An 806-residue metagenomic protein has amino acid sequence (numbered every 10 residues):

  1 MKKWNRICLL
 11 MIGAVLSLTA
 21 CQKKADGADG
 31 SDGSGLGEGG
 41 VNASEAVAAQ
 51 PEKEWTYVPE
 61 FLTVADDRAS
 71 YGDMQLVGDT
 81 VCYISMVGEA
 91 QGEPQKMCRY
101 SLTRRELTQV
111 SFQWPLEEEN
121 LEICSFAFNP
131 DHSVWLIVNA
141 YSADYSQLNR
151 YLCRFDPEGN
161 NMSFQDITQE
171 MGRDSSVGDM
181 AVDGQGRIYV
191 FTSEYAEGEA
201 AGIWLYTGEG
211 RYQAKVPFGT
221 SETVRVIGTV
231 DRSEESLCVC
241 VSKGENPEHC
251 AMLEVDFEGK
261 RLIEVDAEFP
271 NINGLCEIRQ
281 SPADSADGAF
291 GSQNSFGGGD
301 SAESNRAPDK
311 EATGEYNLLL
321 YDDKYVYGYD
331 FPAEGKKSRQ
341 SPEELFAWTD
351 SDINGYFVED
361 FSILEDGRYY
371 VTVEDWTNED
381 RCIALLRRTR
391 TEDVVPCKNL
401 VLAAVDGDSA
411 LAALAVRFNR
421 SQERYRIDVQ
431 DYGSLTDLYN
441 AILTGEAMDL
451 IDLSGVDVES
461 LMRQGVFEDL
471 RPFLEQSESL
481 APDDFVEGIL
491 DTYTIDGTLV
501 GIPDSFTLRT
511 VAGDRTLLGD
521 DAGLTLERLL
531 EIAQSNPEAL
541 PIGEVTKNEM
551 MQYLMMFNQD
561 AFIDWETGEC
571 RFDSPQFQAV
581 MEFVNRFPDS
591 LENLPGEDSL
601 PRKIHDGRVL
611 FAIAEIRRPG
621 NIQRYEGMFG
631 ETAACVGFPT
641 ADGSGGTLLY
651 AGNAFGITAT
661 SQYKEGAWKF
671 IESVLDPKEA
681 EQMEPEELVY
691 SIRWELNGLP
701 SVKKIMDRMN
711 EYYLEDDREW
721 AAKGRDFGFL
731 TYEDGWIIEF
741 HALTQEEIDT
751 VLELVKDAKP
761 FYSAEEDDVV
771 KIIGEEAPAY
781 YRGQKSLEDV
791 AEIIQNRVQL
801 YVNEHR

Functional and structural regions predicted by a protein language model:
C21-Q91, Q95-R104, N120, F126 (+10 more regions): Conserved N-terminal structural module of periplasmic/extracytoplasmic solute-binding proteins
Y100, D589-E672, P677-Q682, E687-L696: Extracytoplasmic/periplasmic substrate-binding proteins
S101, D156, Q213, T494-G596 (+2 more regions): Helix-loop-helix "hinge/cap" segment bordering the ligand-binding cleft or interdomain interface
R424-F485, T494, L517, K603-I604 (+2 more regions): Extracytoplasmic "Venus flytrap"/periplasmic binding protein-like
T436-I451, E459, E531-S535, D589 (+3 more regions): Short helices/loops that flank or line small-molecule/ion binding pockets
V458-T510, L524-R528, T632-P639: Hinge/lid segment of periplasmic solute-binding proteins
R471-D484, D560-M581, G637-L648, K756 (+1 more regions): Short, solvent-exposed loop/beta-turn-alpha elements that line the ligand-binding surface or hinge of extracytoplasmic
L649, D716-V798: C-terminal capping/gating helix-and-loop segments adjacent to ligand/active sites or protein-protein/ligand interfaces
